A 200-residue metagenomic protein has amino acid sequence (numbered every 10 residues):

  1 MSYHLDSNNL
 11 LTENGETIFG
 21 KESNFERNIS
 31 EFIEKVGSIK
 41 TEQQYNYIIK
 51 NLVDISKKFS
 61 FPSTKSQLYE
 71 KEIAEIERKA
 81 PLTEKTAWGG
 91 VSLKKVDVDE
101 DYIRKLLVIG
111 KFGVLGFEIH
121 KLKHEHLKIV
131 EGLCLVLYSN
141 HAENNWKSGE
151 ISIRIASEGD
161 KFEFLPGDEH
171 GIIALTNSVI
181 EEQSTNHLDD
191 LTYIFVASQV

Functional and structural regions predicted by a protein language model:
M1-I103, E150-I153, V200: A short, N-terminal "cap"/entry segment at the start of jelly-roll beta-barrel domains of the cupin/DSBH fold
M1-T17, H141-G149, E169-V200: Double-stranded beta-helix
Y102, L122, P166-D168: Short, surface-exposed coil-to-beta transition loops
R104-K105, V136: Short beta-strand motif preference
K105-H126, I155-S157: Conserved short histidine dyad/triad with adjacent acidic residue
V108, N140-G171: Short acidic-glycine-tyrosine-enriched beta hairpin
G116-E118, L127, V136-L137, F162-F164 (+2 more regions): Short beta-strand His + acidic residue motifs that chelate non-heme Fe in jelly-roll/DSBH and cupin folds
K121-N144: Glycine- and acidic-residue-biased ligand/ion/polar-headgroup-sensing regions
